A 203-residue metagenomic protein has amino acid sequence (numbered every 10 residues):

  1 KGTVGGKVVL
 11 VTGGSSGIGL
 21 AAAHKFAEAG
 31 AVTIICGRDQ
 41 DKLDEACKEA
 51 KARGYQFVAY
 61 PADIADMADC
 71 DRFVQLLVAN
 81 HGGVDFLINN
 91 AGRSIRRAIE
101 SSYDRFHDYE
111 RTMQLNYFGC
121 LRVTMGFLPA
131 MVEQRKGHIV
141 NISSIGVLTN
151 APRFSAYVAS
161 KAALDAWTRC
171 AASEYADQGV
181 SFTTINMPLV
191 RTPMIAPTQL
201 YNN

Functional and structural regions predicted by a protein language model:
S15-S16: Conserved glycine-rich cofactor-binding loop
A29, T149, C170-V180: Active-site-adjacent segment of SDR/Rossmann-fold oxidoreductases
Q40-D41, P61-F73: The beta1-alpha1 cofactor-binding region of Rossmann-like NAD(H)/NADP(H)-dependent oxidoreductases
S94-E110, R153: Conserved mid-core segment of classical short-chain dehydrogenase/reductases
T124, S160: Active-site helix of classical SDR
S144: Residue(s) in the substrate-gating loop at a strand-loop-helix junction that position the organic substrate next
S173-N203: SDR active-site lid
